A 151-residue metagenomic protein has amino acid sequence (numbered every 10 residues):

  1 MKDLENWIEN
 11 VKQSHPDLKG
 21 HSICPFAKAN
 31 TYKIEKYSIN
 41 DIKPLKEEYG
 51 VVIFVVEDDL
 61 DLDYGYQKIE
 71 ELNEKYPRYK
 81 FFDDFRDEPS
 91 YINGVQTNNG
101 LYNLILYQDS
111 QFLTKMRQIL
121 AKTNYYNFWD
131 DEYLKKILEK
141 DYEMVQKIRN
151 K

Functional and structural regions predicted by a protein language model:
M1-K151: Expand to "…catalyze enediolate/carbanion chemistry for C-C bond making/breaking, isomerization, decarboxylation
